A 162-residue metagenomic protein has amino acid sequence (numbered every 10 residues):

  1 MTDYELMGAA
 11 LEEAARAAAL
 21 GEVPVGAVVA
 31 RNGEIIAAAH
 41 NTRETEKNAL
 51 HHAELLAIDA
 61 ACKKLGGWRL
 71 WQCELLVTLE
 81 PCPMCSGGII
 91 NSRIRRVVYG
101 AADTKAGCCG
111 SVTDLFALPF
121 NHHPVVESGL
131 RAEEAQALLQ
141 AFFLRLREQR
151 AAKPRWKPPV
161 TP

Functional and structural regions predicted by a protein language model:
M1-L20, M84, G88-P162: Zinc-dependent deaminase
A10, A14-A17, A27, A37 (+2 more regions): Small-residue (primarily alanine) positions within well-ordered alpha-helices, especially packing/interaction faces
G21-V25, W71: Short, basic and Ser/Thr-rich N-terminal targeting/leader segments
V25-G33: Short beta-strand scaffold segments in enzyme catalytic cores
I36-R43, H123: Short beta->alpha transition motifs characteristic of CBS
R43, V77, A101: Residues that line or immediately flank small-molecule/substrate-binding pockets and catalytic motifs
T45-L55: A short, polar/charged loop-to-alpha-helix boundary motif
G67-E80: Immediate flanking context of iron-sulfur cluster ligation sites
